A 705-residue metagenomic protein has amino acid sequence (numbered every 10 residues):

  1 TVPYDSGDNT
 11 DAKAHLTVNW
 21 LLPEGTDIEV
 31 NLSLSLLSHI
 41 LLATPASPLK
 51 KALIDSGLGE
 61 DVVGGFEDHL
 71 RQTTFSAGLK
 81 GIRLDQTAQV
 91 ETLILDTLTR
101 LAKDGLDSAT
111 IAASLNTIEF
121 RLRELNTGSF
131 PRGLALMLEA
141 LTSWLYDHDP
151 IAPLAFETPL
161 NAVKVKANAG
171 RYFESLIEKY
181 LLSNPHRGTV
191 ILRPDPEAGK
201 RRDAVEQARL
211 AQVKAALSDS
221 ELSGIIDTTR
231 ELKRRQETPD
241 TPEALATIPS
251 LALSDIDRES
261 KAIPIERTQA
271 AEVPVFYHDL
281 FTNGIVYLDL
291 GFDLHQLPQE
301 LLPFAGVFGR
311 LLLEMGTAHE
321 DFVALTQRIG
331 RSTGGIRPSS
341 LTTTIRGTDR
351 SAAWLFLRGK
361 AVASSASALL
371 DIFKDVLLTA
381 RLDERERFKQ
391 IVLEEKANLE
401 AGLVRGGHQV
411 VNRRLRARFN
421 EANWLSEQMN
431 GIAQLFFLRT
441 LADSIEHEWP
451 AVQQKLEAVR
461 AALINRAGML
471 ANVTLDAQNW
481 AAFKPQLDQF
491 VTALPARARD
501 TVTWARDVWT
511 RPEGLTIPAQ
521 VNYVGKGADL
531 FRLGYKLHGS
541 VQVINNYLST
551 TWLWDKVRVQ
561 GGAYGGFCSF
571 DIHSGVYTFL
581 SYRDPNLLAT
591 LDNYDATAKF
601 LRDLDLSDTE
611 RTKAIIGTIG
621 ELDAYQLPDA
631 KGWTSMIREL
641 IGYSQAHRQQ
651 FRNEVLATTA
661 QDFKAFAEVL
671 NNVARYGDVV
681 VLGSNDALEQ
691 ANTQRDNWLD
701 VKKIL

Functional and structural regions predicted by a protein language model:
T1-A46, P131-L154, A216-L313, R358 (+6 more regions): His/Glu-based metal-binding/catalytic segments typifying zinc-dependent metallopeptidases
P3-S6, L49, V63-E67, N161-K164 (+10 more regions): Generic recognition of flexible, low-complexity loop/linker segments
A12-P23, A52-V165, P185-D195, R201 (+7 more regions): M16 family metallopeptidases and their MPP-like homologs
E29-N31, D203, L369-L370, E400 (+3 more regions): Short acidic, glycine/serine/threonine-rich loops at helix termini
N31-L36, T92, V205-A211, K374-D375 (+3 more regions): Short intrinsically disordered coil segments
S38, K50, L95, G170 (+13 more regions): Generic solvent-exposed, charged/amphipathic alpha-helical segments that serve as macromolecular interface scaffolds
S175-A262, R413-T516, A614, Q645-N653 (+3 more regions): Long, compositionally biased intrinsically disordered regions
D383-R387, R497-D500: Conserved short beta-strand edge segments in small beta-sheet-based binding/regulatory domains
